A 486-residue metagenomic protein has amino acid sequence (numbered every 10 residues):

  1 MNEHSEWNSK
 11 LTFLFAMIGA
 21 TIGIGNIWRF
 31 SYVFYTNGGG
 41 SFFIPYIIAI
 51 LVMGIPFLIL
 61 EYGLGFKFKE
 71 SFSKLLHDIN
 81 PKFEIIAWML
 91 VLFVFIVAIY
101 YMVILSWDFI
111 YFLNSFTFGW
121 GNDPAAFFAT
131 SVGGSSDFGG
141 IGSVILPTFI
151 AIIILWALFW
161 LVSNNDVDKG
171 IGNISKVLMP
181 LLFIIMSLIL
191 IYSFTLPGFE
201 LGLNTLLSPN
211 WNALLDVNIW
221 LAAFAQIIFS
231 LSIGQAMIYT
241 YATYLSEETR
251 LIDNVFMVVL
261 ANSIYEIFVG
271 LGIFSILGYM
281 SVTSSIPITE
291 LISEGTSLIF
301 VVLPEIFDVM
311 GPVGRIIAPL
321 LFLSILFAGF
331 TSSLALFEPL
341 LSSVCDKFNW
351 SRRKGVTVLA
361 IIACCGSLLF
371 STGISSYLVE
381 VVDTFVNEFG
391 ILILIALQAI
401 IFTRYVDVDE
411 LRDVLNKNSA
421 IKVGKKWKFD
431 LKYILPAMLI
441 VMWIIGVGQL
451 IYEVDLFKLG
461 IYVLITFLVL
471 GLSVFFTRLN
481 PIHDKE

Functional and structural regions predicted by a protein language model:
M1-W28, F57-Y62, F66-D78, I85 (+2 more regions): Membrane-interface "cap" regions at the ends of multi-pass membrane proteins
N2-L11, G172, K176-F330, L334 (+2 more regions): Membrane-embedded translocation segments of transport machinery
N2-S5, V33-N37, E70-M89, M102-D168 (+6 more regions): Inter-helical loop and helix-membrane interface segments of multi-pass membrane transporters/permeases
S5, F34-L60, I86, P147 (+2 more regions): Extracellular loop-to-transmembrane helix junctions
T12-A49, L201, M237-A242, D253-F256 (+3 more regions): Transmembrane helix-boundary motif of multi-pass solute transporters/channels
T12-I18, W88-V91, G119-N164, S232-I238 (+4 more regions): Transmembrane alpha-helical segments of multi-pass small-molecule transport proteins
F57, A98-P124, F183-L207, Y279 (+5 more regions): Hydrophobic alpha-helical segments and their helix-loop junctions in multi-pass secondary transporters
F348-A360, V386-I461: C-terminal membrane-solvent junction of multi-pass transporters and transport-like membrane proteins
